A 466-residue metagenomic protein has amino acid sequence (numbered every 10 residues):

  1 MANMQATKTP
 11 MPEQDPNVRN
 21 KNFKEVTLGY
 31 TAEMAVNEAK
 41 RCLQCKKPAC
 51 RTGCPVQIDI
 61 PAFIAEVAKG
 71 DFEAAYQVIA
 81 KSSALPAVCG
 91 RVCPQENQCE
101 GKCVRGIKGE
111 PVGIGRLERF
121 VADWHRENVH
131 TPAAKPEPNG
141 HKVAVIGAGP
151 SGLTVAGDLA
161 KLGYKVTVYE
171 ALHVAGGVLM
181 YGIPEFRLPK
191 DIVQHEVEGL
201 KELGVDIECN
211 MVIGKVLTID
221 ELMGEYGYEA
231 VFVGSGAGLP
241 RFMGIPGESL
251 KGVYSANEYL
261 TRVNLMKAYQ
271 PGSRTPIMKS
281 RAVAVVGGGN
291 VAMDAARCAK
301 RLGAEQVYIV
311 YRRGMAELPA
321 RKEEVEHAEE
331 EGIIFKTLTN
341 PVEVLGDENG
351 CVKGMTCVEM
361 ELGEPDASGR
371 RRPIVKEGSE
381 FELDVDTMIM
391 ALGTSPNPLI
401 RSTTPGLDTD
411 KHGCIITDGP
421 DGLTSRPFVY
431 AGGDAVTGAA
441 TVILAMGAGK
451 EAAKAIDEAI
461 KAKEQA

Functional and structural regions predicted by a protein language model:
R19-N37, I58-R91, K108-K135, V263-N264: Ferredoxin-type iron-sulfur electron-transfer modules in oxidoreductases and energy-metabolism complexes
K40-D59, A84-I107: Local cysteine-cluster metal-coordination motifs and their immediate loop/turn environment, predominantly Fe-S cluster
A74, E137-P138, K142-I146, Q194-I245 (+4 more regions): Feature captures the FAD/FMN-dependent oxidoreductase FAD-binding
F120-E137, H195-K215, P240-L302, D410-P420 (+1 more regions): Glycine-rich dinucleotide-binding loop and its adjacent helix/turn
H141-T167, A292-K300: N-terminal Rossmann-like FAD-binding beta1-loop-alpha1 element of flavoenzymes
V168, L172-E202, D206-I207, A296-E343 (+1 more regions): Rossmann-like dinucleotide-binding cores of NAD(P)H-dependent redox enzymes
S249-S280, P365-A439: FAD-site-proximal beta/loop scaffold in flavoenzymes
A435-K463: A conserved FAD-binding loop/helix module that cradles the flavin
